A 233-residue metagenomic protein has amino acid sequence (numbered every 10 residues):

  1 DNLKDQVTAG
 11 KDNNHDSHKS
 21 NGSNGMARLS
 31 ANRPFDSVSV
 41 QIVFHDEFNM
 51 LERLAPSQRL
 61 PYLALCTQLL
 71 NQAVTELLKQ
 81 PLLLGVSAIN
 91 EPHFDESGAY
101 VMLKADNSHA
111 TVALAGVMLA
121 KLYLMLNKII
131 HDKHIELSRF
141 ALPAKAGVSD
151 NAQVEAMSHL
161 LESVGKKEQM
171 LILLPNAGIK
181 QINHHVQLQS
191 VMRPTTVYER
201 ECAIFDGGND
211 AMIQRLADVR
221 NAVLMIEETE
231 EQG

Functional and structural regions predicted by a protein language model:
D1-F35, L160-G233: Intrinsically disordered, glycine/charged-rich C-terminal tails and inter-domain linkers that flank nucleotidyl cyclase
K4-A110: Catalytic NTP-binding/metal-coordinating core of nucleotidyl cyclase/transferase enzymes
V43-D46, K145-A152, L174-A177: Structural motif
F48-L54, H109-T111, V154-S158, I179-N183: Short, surface-exposed beta-strand/loop "edge" segments at domain boundaries and coil↔beta transitions
L70-L77, H131-I135, A177-K180, A203-F205: Short C-terminal domain-edge/linker segments immediately following a structured domain
L82-V112, I129-L161: Catalytic core of nucleotidyl cyclases, primarily class III adenylyl/guanylyl cyclases
A113-V117, K121: Acidic, low-complexity cytosolic segments
